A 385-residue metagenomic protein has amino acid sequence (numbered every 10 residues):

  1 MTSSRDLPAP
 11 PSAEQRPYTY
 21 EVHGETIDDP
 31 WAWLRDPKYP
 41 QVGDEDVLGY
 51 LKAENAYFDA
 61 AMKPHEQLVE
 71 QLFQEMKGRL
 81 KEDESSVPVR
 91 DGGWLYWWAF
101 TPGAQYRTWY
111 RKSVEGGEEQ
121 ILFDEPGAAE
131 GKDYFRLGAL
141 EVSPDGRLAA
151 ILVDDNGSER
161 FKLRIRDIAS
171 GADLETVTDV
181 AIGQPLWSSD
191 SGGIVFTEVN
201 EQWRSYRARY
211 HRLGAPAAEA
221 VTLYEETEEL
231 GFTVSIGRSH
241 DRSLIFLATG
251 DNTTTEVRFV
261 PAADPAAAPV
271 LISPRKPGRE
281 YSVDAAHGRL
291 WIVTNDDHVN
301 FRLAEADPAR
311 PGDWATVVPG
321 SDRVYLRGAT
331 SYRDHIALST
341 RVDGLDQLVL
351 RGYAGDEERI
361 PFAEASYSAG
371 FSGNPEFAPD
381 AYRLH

Functional and structural regions predicted by a protein language model:
T2, S12, E25-Q67, Q71-W94 (+2 more regions): Peripheral, non-catalytic segments that deliver or gate enzyme domains
S4-H23: Short acidic, Pro/Gly- and aromatic-enriched capping/linker segments at domain boundaries
